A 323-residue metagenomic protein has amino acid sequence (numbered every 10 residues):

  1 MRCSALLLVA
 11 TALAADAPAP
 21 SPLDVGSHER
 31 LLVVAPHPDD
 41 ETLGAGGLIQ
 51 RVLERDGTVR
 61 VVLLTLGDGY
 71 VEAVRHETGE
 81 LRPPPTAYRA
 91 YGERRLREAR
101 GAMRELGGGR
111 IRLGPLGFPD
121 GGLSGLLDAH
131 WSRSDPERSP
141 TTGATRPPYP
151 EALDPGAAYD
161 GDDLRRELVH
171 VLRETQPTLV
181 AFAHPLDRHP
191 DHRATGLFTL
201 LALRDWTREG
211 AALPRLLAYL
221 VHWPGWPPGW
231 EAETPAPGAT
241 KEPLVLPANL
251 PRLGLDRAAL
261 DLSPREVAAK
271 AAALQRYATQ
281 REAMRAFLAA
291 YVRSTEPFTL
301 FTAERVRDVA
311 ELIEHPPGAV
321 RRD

Functional and structural regions predicted by a protein language model:
C3-A12: Bacterial N-terminal signal peptides
D16-E174, L200-H222, G254-D256, R265 (+5 more regions): Active-site rim/loop-helix segments in enzyme catalytic domains that contact anionic ligands
E41-L43, G69-V71, P185-H192, W226: Active-site environment of divalent metal-dependent phosphoester hydrolases
L168-D187, H192-T195: Proline-aspartate-enriched helix->loop->beta-strand connector
H192-T195, T199, P228-T234: Histidine/acidic-residue-rich catalytic or RNA/ligand-binding cores of hydrolases and nuclease-related proteins
R193-A194, D205, A283-R307: C-terminal/domain-terminus segments
V221-G229: Short, conserved secondary-structure transition motifs
G229-Q280: A conserved mid-domain beta-alpha-beta active-site/ligand-binding segment of alpha/beta enzyme cores
